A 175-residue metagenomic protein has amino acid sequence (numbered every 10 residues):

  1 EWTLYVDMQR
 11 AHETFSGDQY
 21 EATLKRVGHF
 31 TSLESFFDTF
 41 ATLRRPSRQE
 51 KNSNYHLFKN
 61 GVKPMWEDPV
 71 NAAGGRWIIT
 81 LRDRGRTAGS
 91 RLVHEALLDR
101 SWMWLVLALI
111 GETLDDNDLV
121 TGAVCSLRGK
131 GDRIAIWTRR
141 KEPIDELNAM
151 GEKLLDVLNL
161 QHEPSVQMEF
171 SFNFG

Functional and structural regions predicted by a protein language model:
E1-V27: Glycine-rich loop/turn
H12, P46-R48, N52-G175: Conserved NAD+-utilizing ADP-ribose enzyme module
E21-P46, I79: Extended catalytic/binding region for NAD+/ADP-ribose chemistry, centered on the ART fold
